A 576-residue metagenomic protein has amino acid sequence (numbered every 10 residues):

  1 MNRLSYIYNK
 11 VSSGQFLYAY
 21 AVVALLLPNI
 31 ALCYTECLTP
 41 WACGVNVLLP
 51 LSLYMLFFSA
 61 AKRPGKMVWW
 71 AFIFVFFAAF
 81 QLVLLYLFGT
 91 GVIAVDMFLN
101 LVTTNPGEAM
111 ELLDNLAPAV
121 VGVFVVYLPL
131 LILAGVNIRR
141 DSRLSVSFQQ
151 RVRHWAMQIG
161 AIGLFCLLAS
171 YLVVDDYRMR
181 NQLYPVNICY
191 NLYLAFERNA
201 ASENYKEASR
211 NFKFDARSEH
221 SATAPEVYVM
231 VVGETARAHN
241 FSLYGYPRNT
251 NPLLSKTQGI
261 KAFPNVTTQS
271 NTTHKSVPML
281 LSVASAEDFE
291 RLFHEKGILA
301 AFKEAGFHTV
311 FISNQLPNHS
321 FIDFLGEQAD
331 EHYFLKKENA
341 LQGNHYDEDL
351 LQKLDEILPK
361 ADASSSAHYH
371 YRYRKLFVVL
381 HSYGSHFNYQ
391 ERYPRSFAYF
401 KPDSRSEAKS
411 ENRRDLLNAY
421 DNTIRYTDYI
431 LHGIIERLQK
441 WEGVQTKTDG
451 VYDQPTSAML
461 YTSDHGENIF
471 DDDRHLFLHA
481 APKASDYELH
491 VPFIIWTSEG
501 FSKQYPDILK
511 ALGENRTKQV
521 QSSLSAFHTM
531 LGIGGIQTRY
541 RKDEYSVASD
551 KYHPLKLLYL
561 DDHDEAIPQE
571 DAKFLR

Functional and structural regions predicted by a protein language model:
N2-A21: N-terminal membrane topogenic signal
Y8, A24-F77, Q81-V120, P129-R576: Catalytic domains that recognize anionic headgroups
V126: Active-site and ligand/interface coordination hotspots across diverse enzymes and nucleic-acid-associated assemblies
